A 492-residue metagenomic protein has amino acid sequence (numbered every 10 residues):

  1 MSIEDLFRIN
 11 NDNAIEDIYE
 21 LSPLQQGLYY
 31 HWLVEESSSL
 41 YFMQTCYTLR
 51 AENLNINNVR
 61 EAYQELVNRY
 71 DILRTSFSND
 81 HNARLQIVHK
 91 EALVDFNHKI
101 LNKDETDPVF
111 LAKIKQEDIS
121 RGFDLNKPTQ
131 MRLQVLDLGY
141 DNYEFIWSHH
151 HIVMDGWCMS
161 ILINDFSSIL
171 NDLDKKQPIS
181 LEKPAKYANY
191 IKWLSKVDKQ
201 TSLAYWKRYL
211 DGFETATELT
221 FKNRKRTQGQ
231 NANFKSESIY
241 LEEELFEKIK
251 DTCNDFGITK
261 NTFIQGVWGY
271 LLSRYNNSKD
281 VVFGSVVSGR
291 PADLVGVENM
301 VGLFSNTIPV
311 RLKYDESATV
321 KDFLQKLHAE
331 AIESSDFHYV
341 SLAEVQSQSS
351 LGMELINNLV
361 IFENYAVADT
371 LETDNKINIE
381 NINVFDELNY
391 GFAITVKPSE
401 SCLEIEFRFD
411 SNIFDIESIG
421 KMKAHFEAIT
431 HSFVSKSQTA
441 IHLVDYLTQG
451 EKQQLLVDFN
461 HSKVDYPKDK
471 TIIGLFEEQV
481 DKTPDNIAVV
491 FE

Functional and structural regions predicted by a protein language model:
S2-I3, I15-L33, D107-K115, C158-S160 (+9 more regions): AMP-binding/adenylate-forming domain of the ANL superfamily
D12-K90, E105-K196, R208, E214-T220 (+5 more regions): Acyl-group handoff/entry surfaces in thioester-processing enzymes
A14-E20, V34-M43, R60, D71-L73 (+9 more regions): His-Asp-centered acyl/peptidyl-transfer active-site segments
S37-F42, H89-E91, G139, I146 (+5 more regions): Short, flexible turn/loop "capping" segments at secondary-structure junctions
Y41-Y47, V94-N97, Y143, H150 (+5 more regions): Short amphipathic alpha-helical segments
E65, E244-T259: Surface-exposed, Lys/Arg-rich phosphate-binding patches that contact polyanionic backbones
K90-H98, Q453: Short, charged/polar, Gly/Pro-enriched secondary-structure boundary elements
I419: Conserved functional hotspot residues or short segments at active or partner-binding sites across diverse domains
